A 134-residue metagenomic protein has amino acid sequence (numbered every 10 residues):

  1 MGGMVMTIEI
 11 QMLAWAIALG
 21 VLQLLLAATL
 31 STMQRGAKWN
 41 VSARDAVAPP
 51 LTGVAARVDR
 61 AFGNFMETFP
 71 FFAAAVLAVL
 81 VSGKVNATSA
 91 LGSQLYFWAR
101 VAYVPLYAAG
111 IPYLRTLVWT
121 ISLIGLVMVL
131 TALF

Functional and structural regions predicted by a protein language model:
M1-M12, V76-G92, M128-F134: Helix-coil boundary and interhelical linker segments in multi-pass alpha-helical membrane proteins
M4-R44: N-terminal signal-anchor transmembrane alpha helix
M12-L19, G92-Y96, R115-V118, S122: Hydrophobic alpha-helical transmembrane segments of polytopic
L24-S31, V79-L80, Y107, L126-L133: Structural signal for membrane-spanning alpha-helices in multi-pass inner-membrane proteins, emphasizing helix cores
T32-G36, G83-K84, P112: Transmembrane helix-loop junctions in multipass membrane proteins, especially transporters and channels
L51-M66: Interfacial helix-start motif at the membrane-water boundary
G63-V76: Core segments of transmembrane alpha-helices that mediate helix-helix packing or line hydrophobic substrate/ligand
V101-I124: Interfacial loop-to-transmembrane junctions
